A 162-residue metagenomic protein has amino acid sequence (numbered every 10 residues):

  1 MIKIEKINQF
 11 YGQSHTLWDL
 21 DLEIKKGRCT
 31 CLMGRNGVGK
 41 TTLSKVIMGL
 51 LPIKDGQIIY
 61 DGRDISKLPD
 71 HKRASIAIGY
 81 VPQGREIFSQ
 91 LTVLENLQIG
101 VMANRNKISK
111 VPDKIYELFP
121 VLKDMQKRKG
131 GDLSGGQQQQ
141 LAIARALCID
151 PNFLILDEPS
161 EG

Functional and structural regions predicted by a protein language model:
G12, T30, L68, V93-K110 (+1 more regions): ABC-type ATPase nucleotide-binding domains, specifically the catalytic core motifs of the NBD
M33-R35: The feature captures the beta-strand-to-loop junction immediately N-terminal to the Walker
M48: Helix-to-loop junction immediately C-terminal to a conserved catalytic motif
G56-R63, I76, I108-K110, E117: Conserved ABC transporter NBD signature motif
K129-L133, Q137: Conserved ABC ATPase signature
A146-L147: ABC ATPase C-loop
D150: Conserved catalytic motifs of ABC-family nucleotide-binding domains
